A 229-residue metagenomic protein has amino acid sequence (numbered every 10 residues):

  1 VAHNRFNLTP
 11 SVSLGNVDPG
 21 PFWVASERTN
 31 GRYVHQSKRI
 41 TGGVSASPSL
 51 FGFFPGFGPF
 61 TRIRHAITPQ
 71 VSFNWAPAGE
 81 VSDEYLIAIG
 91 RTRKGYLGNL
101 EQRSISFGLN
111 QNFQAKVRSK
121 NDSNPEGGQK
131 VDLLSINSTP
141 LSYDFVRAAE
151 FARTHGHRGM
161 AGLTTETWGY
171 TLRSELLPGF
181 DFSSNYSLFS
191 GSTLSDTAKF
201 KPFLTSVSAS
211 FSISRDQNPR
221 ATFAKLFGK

Functional and structural regions predicted by a protein language model:
V1-K229: Outer-membrane beta-barrel translocator/pore domains, especially the C-terminal barrels of Gram-negative outer-membrane
